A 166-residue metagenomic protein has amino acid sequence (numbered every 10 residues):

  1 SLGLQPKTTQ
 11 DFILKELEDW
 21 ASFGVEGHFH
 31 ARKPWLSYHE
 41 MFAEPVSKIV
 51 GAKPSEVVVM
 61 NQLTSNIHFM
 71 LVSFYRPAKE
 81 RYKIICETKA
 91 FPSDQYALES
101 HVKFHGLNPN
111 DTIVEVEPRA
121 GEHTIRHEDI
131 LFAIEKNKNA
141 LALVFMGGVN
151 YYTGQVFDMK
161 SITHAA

Functional and structural regions predicted by a protein language model:
S1-A166: Pyridoxal 5′-phosphate
